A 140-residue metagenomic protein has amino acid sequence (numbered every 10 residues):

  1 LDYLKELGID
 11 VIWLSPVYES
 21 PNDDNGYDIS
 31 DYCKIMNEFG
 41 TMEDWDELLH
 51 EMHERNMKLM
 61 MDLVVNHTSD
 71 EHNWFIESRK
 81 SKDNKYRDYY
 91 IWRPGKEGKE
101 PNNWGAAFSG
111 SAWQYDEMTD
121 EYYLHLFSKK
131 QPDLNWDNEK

Functional and structural regions predicted by a protein language model:
L1-E139: Acidic/aromatic-lined carbohydrate-recognition and catalytic surfaces of CAZymes acting on diverse glycans
